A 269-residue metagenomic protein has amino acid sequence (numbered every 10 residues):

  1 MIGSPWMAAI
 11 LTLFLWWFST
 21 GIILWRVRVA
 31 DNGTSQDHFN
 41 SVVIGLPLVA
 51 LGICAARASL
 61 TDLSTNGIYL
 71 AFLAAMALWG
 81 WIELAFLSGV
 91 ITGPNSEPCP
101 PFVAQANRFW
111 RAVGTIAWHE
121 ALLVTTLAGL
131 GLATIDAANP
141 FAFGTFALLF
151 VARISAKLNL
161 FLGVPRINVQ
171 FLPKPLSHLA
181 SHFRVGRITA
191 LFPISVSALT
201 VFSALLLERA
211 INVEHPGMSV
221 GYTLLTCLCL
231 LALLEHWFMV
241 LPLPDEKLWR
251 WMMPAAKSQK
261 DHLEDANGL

Functional and structural regions predicted by a protein language model:
M1-W6, C54-L73, G129-G144, L205-T223: Helix-coil boundary and interhelical linker segments in multi-pass alpha-helical membrane proteins
L11-R28: N-terminal signal-anchor/start-transfer transmembrane helix
F18-G21, A77-T92, A147-P165, C227-P242: Transmembrane alpha-helical segments that form the membrane-embedded catalytic/substrate-channel core of multi-pass
F18-G21, R184-L269: C-terminal transmembrane-bundle signature of multipass membrane proteins, characterized by strong activation on
S41-T61, L78-I82: A generic, lipid-embedded transmembrane alpha helix
T65-H119: Intramembrane catalytic core of multi-pass membrane enzymes that act on lipidic substrates
I91-R108, N159-F183, E246-K257: Cytosolic, membrane-interface loops and tails of multi-pass inner-membrane proteins
A112-I167: Hydrophobic, aromatic-enriched interface-forming segments
